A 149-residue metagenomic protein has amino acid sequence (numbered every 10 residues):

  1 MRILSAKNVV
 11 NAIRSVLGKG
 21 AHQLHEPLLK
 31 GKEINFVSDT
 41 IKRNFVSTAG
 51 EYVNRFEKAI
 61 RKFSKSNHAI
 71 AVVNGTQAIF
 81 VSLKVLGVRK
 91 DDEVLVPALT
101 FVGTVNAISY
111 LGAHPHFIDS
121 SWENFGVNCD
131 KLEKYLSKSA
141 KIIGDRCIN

Functional and structural regions predicted by a protein language model:
M1-V85, R89, Y110, E133 (+1 more regions): Conserved PLP-binding active-site segment in aminotransferase class I/II-type PLP enzymes
K84, V88-N149: PLP-dependent aminotransferase-like
